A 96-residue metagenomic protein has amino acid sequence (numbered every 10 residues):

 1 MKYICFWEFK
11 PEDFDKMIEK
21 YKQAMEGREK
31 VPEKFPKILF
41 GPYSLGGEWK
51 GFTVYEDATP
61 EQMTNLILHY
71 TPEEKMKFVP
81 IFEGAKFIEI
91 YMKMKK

Functional and structural regions predicted by a protein language model:
M1-K50, A58-Q62, E83-K96: Short S/T/G/P-rich N-terminal loop/turn motif that feeds into the first structured element of a domain
A24, M63-P72: Short amphipathic alpha-helices in soluble, non-transmembrane regions that often serve as interface/regulatory elements
K50-F52, K75: Short active-site oxyanion
E73-G84: Conserved short beta-strand edge segments in small beta-sheet-based binding/regulatory domains
